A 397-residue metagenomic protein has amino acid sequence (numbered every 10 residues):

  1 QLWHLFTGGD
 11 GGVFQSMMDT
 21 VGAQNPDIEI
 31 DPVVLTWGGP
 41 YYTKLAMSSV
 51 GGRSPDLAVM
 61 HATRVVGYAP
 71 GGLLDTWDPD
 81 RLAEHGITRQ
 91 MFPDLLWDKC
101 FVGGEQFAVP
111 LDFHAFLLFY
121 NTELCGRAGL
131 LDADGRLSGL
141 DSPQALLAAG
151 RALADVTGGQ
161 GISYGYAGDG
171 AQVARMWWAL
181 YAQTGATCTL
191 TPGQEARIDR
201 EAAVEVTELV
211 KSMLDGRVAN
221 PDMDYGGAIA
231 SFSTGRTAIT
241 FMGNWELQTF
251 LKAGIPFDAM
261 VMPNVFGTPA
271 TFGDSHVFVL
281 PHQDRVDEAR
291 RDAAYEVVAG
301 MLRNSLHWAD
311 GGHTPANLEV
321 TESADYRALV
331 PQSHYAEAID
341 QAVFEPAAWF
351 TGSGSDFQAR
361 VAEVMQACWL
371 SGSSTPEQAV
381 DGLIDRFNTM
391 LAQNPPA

Functional and structural regions predicted by a protein language model:
Q1-G67, E84-R89, F266, Q378 (+1 more regions): Conserved N-terminal structural module of periplasmic/extracytoplasmic solute-binding proteins
L5, M18, R175-A179, E205-R290: Extracytoplasmic/periplasmic substrate-binding proteins
A23, L82, C100-Q172, T187-P221 (+2 more regions): Helix-loop-helix "hinge/cap" segment bordering the ligand-binding cleft or interdomain interface
V34-M47, T63, L140-A145, N220-S233: Short helix-initiation/N-cap motifs at beta->coil->alpha
S49-M60, L73-D75, G158-Q160, T234-M242 (+1 more regions): Alpha-to-beta junction loops
A62-L117, V173-M176, D258-M260: Hinge/lid segment of periplasmic solute-binding proteins
F107-A108, A154-G168, R303-H313, M390-A397: Bilobed periplasmic-binding protein-like "clamshell/Venus-flytrap" ligand-binding domains
N244-P256, G267-E363, P395-A397: C-terminal lobe and pocket-closing loops of periplasmic/extracytoplasmic Venus-flytrap solute-binding proteins
